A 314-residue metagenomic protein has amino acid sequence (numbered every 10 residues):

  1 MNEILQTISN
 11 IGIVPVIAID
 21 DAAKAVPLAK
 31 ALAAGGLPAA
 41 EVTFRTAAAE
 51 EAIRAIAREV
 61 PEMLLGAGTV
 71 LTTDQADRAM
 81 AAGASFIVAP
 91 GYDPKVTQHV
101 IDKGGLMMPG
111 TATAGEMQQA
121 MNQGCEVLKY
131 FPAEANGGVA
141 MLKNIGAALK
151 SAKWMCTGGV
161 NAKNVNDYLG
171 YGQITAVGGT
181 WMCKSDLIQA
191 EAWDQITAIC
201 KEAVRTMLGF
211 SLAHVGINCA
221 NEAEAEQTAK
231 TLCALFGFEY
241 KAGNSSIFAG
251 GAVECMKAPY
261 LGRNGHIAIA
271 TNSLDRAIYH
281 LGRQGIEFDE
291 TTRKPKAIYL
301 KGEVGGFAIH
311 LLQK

Functional and structural regions predicted by a protein language model:
M1-D74, R78-A82, D102, S151 (+2 more regions): Conserved N-terminal beta1-alpha1 strand-loop-helix module at the mouth
I4-A18, V204-A229, G262-I269: N-terminal beta-strand motif that seeds the catalytic metal site of vicinal oxygen chelate
V16-A18, A39-T46, M63-L71, A84-Y92 (+4 more regions): Catalytic beta/alpha-barrel core
L28, R45-A47, G216-E254, A277-Y279 (+2 more regions): Core segments of cupin and vicinal oxygen chelate
L28, T72-A82, G115-Q123, V160-A176: Catalytic cores of alpha/beta
A33-P38, E59-E62, M80-I87, D102-M108 (+3 more regions): Glycine-enriched alpha-helix->loop->beta-strand junction motifs that scaffold or abut catalytic
F86, P90-V96, K129-V139, Q173-I196: Glycine-rich phosphate-binding active-site loops on the catalytic face of alpha/beta enzymes
A252-K257, Y279-K314: Vicinal oxygen chelate
